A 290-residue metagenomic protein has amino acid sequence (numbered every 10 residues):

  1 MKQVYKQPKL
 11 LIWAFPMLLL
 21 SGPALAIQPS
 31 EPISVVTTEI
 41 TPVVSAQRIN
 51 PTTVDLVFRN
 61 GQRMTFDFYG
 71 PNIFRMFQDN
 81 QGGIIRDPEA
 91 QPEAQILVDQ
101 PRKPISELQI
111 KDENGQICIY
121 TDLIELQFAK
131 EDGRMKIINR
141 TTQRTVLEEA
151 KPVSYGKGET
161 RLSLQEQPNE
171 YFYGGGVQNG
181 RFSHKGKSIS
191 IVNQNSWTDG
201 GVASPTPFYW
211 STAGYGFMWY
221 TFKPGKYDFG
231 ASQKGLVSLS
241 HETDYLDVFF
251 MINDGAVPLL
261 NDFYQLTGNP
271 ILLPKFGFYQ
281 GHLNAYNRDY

Functional and structural regions predicted by a protein language model:
M1-Q3, P16, S238-H241: Generic secretory/membrane-interface signal
K2-I12: Bacterial N-terminal signal peptides that target proteins for export
W13-G22: Bacterial N-terminal signal peptides
A26-G277, G281-L283: N-terminal accessory segment at the very beginning of proteins
Y286: Glycine-/small-residue-rich active-site loops that bind phosphorylated ligands and cofactors
D289-Y290: Short, acidic/polar
